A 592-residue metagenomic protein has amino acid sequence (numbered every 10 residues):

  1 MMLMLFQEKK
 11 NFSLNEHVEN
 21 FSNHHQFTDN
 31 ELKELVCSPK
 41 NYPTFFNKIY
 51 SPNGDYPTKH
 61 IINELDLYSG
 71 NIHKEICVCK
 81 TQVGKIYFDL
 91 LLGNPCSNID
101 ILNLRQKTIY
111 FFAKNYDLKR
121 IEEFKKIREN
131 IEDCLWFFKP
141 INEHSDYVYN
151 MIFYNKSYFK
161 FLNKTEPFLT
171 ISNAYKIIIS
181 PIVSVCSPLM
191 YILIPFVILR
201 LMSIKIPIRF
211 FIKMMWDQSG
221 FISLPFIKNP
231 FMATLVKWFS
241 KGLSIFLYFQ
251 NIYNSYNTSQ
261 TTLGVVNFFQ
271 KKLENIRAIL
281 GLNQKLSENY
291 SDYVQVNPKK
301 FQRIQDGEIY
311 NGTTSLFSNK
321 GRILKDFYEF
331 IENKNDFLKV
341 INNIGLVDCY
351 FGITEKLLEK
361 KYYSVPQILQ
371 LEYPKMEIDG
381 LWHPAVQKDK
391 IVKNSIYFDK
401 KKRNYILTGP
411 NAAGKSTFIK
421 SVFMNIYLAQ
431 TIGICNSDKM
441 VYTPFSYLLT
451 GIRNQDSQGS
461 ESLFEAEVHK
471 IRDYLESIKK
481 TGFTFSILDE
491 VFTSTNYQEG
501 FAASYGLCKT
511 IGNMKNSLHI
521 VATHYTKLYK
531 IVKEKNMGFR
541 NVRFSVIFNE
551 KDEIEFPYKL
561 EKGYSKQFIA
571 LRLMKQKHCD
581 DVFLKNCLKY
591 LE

Functional and structural regions predicted by a protein language model:
M1-A412, T417-F423, A429-Y447, H469-K470: Alpha-helical coupling/stalk and coiled-coil linker elements that connect catalytic or binding modules and transmit
Q218-K228, I353, E359-E592: ATPase nucleotide-binding head domains, primarily ABC-like/P-loop NTPase cores
